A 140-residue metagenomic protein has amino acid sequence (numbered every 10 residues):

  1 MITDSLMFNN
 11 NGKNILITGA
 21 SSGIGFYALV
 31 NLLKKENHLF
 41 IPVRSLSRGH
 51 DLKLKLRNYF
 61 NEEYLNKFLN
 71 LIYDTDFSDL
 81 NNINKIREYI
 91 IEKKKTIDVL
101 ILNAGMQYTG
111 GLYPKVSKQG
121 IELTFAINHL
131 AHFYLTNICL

Functional and structural regions predicted by a protein language model:
I2-L140: Rossmann-fold NAD(P)H-dependent dehydrogenase/reductase core
